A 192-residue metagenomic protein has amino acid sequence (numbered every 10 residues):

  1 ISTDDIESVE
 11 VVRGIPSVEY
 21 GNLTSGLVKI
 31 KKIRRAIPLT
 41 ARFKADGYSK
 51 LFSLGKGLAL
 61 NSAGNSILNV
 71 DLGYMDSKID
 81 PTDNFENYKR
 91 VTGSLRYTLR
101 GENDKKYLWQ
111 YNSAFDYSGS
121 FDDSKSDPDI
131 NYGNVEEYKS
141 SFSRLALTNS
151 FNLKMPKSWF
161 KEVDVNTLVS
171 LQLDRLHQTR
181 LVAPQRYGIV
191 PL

Functional and structural regions predicted by a protein language model:
I1, E19-F43: N-terminal periplasmic accessory domains that precede and gate Gram-negative outer-membrane beta-barrel machines
I1-R13: Short acidic/polar hinge/loop motifs at secondary-structure boundaries that mediate gating or recognition
V11-V12, K32-Y48, L68-K78: Transmembrane beta-strand segments that form the barrel wall of outer-membrane beta-barrel proteins
Y20-L23, F43-S53, P81-N87: Solvent-exposed loop/turn segments connecting transmembrane beta-strands in outer-membrane beta-barrel proteins
G26-R34, K50-L72, K89-E102: Feature captures outer-membrane beta-barrel proteins of Gram-negative bacteria and organelles
L39-F43, S66-V70, Y107-F115, K161-V169: Transmembrane beta-strands of outer-membrane beta-barrel proteins
M75-E162, Q172-P191: Flexible loop and strand-edge segments within Gram-negative outer membrane beta-barrel domains
